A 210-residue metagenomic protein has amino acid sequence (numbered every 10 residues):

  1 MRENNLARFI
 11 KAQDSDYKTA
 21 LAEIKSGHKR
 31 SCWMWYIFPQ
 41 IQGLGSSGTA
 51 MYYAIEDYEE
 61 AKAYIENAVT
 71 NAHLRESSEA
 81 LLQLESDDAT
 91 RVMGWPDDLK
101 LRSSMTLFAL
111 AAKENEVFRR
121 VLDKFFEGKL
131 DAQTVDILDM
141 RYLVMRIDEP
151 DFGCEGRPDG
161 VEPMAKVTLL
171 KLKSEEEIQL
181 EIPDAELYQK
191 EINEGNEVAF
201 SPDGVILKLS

Functional and structural regions predicted by a protein language model:
A22-Y52: Short beta-strand segments
A63-A112: Mid-chain, well-packed structural core segment of small domains
I147-C154: Short, conserved beta-turn/loop elements at beta-strand boundaries and strand-helix junctions
C154-E176: Short solvent-exposed strand/turn elements
E175-Q189: Beta-strand/loop nucleic-acid-binding surfaces
A185-F200: Short nucleic-acid-contacting surface segments enriched for D/E, G, S/T with interspersed K/R
S201-S210: Short, Lys/Arg- and Gly-enriched loop/turn segments at beta-strand edges
